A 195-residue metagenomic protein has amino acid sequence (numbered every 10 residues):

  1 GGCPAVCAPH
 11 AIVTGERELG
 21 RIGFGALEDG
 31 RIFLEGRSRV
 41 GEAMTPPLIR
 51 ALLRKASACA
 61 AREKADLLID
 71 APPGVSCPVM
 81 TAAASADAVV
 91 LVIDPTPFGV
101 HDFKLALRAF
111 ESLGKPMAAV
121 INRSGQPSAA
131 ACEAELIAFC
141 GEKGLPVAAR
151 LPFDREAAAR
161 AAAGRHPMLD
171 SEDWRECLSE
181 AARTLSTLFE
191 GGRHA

Functional and structural regions predicted by a protein language model:
G1-E18: Iron-sulfur cluster-binding cysteine motifs and their immediate structural context in ferredoxin-like electron-transfer
L19-D29: Long, charged amphipathic helices and adjacent flexible linkers at domain junctions
R37-V40, M44, A51-V79: Switch II (G3) loop of P-loop NTPases
R39-R50, V100, M168-S179: Electropositive phosphate-/nucleotide-binding environments in soluble metabolic enzymes
I69, L91, A119-I121: Structural beta-sheet core signal
A71-S76, T96-K104: A general structural motif
S76-P97: Inter-motif core of Ras-like GTPase G domains
A109-A195: C-terminal lobe/tail of nucleotide-utilizing enzymes
